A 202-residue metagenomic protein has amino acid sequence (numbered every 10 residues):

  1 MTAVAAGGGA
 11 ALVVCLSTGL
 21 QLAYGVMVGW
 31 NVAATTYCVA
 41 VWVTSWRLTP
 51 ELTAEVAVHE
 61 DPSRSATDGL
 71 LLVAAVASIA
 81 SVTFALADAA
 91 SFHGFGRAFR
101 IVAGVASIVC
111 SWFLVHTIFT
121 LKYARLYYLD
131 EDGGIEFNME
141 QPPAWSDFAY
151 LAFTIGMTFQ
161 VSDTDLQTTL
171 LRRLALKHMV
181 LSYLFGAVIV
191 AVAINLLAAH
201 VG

Functional and structural regions predicted by a protein language model:
M1-S17, V76: The first (N-terminal) embedded transmembrane alpha-helix
G19-Y37, F99-V115: Alpha-helical transmembrane segments
Y37-P50, T117-L129: Membrane-water interface of transmembrane alpha-helices
W42-E60, T83-H93: Membrane-helix interface/capping segments
T53-V73: Juxtamembrane helix-capping/reentrant segments at transmembrane boundaries
R97-I101, V105, T117-P142: Canonical alpha-helical transmembrane segment with a positive-inside/aromatic-interface signature
L126-T168: Membrane-proximal soluble regions of multi-pass membrane proteins
D147, L151-T154, T164-V201: Pore domain of cation channels
